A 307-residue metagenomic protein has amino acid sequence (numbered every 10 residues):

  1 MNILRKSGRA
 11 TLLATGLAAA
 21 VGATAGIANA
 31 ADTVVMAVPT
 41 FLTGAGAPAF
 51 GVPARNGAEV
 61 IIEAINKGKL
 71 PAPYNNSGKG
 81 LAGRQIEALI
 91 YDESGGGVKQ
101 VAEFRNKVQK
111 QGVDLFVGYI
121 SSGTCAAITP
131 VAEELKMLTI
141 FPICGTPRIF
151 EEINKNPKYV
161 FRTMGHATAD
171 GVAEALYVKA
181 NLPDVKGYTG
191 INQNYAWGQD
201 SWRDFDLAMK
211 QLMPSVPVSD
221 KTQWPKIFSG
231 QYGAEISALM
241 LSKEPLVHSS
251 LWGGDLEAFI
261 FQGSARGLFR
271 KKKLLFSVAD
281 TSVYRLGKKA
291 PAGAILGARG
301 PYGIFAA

Functional and structural regions predicted by a protein language model:
N2-T15: Bacterial N-terminal signal peptides that target proteins for export
V21-A30: Sec/Tat signal peptide C-region and signal peptidase I cleavage site
A37-I61, Y91-G97, I120-S121, I191-Q199 (+1 more regions): Extracytoplasmic "Venus flytrap"
V38, K107-I120, L138-P142, G187-N192 (+3 more regions): Periplasmic-binding protein-like
A49-P53, G68-E151, W224-G233, E257: Beta-alpha junction/loop-to-helix N-cap segments that form part of ligand/metal-binding clefts
L81, L135-M137, M209-P217, A265-K271 (+1 more regions): Short helix-capping segments at alpha-helix termini
K99-A102, P147-R148, N156-R266, G303-A306: Extracellular/periplasmic Venus flytrap/periplasmic-binding protein
G263-A307: Extracellular/periplasmic periplasmic-binding protein-like sensory domains
